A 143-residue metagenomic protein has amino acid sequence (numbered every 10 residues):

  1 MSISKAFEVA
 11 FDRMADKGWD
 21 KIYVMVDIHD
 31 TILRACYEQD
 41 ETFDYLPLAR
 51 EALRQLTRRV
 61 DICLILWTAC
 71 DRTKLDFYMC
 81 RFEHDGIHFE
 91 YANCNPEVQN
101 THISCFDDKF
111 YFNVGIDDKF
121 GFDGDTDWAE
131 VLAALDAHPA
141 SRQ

Functional and structural regions predicted by a protein language model:
M1-E97: Alpha-helical substrate-recognition element adjacent to the catalytic core
L75-Q143: C-terminal cap/substrate-recognition subdomain and adjoining C-terminal extension of metal-dependent phosphatase-like
